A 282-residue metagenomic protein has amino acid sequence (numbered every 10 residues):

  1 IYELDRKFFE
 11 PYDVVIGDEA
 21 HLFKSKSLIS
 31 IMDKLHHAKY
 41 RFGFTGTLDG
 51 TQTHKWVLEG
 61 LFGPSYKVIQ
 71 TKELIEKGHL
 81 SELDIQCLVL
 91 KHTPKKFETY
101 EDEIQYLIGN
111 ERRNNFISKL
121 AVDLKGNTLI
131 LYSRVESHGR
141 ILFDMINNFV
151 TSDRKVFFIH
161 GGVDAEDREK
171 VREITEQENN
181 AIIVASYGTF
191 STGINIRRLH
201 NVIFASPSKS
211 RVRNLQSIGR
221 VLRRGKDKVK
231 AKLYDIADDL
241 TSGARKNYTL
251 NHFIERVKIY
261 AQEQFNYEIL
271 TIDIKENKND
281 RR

Functional and structural regions predicted by a protein language model:
I1-L4, L22-S25, Y132-E136, V156-K170 (+1 more regions): Conserved helicase motor
Y2, A20-K24, G50-T51, G193 (+2 more regions): Catalytic P-loop NTPase motifs of RecA-like helicase/translocase cores
E3-D13: Short basic/glycine-enriched coil/helix segment immediately N-terminal to the Walker B
Y12, H37-Y40, F62-S65, L80-D84 (+4 more regions): Short glycine-/polar-rich loops that comprise or flank the Walker A/P-loop and associated switch/sensor motifs
D13-V14, H21-D84, Y260: Post-DEXD/H (motif II) to motif III coupling segment of the RecA-like Helicase ATP-binding lobe
V15-G17, V184: Walker B beta-strand of ABC/ABC-like P-loop ATPase nucleotide-binding domains, specifically the conserved hydrophobic
K95-S133, S137-N148: Conserved interdomain hinge at the start of the Helicase C-terminal
G161-Q262: Conserved RecA-like P-loop NTPase helicase motor core
